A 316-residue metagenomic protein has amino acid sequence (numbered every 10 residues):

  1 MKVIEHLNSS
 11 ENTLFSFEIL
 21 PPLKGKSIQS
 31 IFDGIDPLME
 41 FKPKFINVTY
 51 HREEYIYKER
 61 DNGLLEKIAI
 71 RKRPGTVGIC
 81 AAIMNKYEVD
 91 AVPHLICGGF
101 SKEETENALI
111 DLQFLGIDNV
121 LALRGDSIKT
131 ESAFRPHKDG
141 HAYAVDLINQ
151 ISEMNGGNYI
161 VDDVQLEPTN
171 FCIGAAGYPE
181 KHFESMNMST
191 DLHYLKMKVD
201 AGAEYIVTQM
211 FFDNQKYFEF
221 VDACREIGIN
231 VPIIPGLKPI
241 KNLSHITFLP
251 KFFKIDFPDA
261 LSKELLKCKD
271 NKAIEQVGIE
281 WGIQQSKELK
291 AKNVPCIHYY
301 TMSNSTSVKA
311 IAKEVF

Functional and structural regions predicted by a protein language model:
M1-V48: Conserved N-terminal beta1-alpha1 strand-loop-helix module at the mouth
L14-F32, D90-E103, C172-T190, L266-E280: Active-site mouth loops of central-metabolism enzymes
E18, I46, L112, K198 (+3 more regions): Conserved, mostly hydrophobic/aromatic
F41-P74, G125-D139, A203-F220, M302-N304: Glycine-rich, proline-tolerant flexible connector loops at the mouths of alpha/beta enzymes
S101-F114, T190-Y194, E219-D222, N242-F248 (+1 more regions): Catalytic cores of alpha/beta
K102-N149: Flexible, glycine-rich active-site loops centered on histidine and acidic residues that chelate a metal or position
G125, K138-N170, A175-E184, D222 (+4 more regions): Active-site pocket-lining/capping segments in soluble small-molecule metabolic enzymes
